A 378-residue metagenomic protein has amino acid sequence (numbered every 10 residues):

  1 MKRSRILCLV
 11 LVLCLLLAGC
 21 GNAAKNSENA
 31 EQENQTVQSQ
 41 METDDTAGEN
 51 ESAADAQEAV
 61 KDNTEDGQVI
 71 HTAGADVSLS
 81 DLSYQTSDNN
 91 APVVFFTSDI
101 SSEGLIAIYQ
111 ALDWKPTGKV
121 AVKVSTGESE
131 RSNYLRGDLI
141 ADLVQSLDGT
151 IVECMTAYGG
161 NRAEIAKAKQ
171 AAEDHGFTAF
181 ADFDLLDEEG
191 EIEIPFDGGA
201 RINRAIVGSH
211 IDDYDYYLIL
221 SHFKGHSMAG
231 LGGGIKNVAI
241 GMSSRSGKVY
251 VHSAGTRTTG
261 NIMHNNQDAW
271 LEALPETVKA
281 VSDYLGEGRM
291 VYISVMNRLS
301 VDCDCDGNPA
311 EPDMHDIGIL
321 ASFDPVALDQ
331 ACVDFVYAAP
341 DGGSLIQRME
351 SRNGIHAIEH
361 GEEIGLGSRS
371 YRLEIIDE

Functional and structural regions predicted by a protein language model:
M1-L7: Bacterial N-terminal signal peptides that target proteins for export
I6, N29, M41, A54 (+2 more regions): Serine/proline-rich low-complexity intrinsically disordered segments, especially terminal tails, linkers
L7-L15: Sec-dependent N-terminal signal peptides
L17-G19: C-terminal motif of bacterial Sec signal peptides marking the signal peptidase cleavage site
A24-Y84: N-terminal, intrinsically disordered, polar/charged segments of Gram-positive cell-envelope systems that serve as
G74-A141, S146-E378: Extended, low-polarity segments enriched in aliphatic/aromatic residues
